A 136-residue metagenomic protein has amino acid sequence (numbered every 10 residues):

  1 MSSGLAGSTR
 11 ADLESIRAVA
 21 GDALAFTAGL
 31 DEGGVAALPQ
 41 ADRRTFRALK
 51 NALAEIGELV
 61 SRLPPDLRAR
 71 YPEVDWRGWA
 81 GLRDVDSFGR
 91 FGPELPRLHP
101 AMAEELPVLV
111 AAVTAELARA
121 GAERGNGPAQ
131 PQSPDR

Functional and structural regions predicted by a protein language model:
M1-R136: Solvent-exposed interaction patches of small proteins and small membrane subunits
